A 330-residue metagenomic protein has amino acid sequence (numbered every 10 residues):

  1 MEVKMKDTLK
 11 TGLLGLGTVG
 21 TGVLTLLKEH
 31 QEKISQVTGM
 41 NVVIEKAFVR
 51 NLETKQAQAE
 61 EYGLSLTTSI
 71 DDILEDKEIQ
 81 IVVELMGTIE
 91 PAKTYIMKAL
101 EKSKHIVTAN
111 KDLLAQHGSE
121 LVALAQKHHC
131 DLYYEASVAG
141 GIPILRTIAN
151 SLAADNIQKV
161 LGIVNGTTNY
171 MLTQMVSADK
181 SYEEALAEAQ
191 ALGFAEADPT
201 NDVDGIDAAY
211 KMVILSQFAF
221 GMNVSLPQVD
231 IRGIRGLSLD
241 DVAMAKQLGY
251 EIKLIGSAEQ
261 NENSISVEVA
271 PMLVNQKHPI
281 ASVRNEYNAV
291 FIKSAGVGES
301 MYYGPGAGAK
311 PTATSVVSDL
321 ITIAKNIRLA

Functional and structural regions predicted by a protein language model:
E2-E101: N-terminal glycine-/serine-/threonine-rich beta1-alpha1-beta2 phosphate-ribose binding loop of Rossmann-like
K6, V122, H128-V176: Adenosine-phosphate binding glycine-rich loop
L24-K28, V122, L145-A149, N169-T173 (+4 more regions): Predominant activation on well-ordered alpha-helical scaffold segments within soluble catalytic domains
M86-E101, K111-A149: Rossmann-fold NAD(P)-binding glycine/threonine-rich loop
H105-V107: A short hydrophobic/small-residue beta-strand
N150-D204, A208-Y210, L215: Conserved anion/nucleotide-ligand pocket segment
L186-S282, Y287-A289: Substrate-binding/catalytic subdomain of NAD(P)-dependent oxidoreductase enzymes
P279-A330: ATP-dependent carboxylate/acyl-activation modules
